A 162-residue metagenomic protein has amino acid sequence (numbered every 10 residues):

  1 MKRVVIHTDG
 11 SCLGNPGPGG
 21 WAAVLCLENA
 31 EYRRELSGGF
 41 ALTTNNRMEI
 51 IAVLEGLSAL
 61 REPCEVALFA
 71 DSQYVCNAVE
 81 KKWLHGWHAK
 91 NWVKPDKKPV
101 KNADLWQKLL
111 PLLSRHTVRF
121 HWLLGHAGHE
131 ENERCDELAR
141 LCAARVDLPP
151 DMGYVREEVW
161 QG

Functional and structural regions predicted by a protein language model:
M1-R47, I51, E55-C64, V79 (+3 more regions): RNase H-like nuclease fold core
S11-P18, V53-R134, L138, A143 (+1 more regions): RNase H catalytic domain
